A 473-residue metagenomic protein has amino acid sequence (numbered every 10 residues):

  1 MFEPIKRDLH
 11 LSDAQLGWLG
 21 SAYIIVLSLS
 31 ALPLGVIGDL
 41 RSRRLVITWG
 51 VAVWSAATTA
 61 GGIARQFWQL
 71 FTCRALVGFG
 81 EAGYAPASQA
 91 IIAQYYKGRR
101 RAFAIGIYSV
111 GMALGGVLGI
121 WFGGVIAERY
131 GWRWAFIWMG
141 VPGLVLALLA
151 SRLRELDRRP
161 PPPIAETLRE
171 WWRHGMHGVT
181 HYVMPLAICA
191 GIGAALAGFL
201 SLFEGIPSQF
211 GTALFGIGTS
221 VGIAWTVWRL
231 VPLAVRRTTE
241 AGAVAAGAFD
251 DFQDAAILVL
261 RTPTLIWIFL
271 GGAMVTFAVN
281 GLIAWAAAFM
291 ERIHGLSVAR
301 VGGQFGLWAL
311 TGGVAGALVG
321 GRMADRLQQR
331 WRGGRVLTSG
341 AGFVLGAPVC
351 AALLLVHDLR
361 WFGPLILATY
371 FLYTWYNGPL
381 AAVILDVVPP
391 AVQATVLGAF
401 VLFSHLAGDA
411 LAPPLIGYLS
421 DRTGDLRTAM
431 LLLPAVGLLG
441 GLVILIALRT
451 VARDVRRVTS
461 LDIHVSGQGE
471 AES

Functional and structural regions predicted by a protein language model:
H10, S42, I63-Q69, G80 (+3 more regions): Helix-breaking motifs and short loop linkers at transmembrane-helix boundaries and internal kinks in secondary membrane
S21-G35, L307-G320: Central cavity-lining transmembrane alpha-helices of secondary-active solute carriers, predominantly the Major
L29-W68: Conserved MFS/SLC helix-loop-helix module at the cytosolic interface between two early adjacent transmembrane helices
C73-M112: Cytoplasmic helix-loop-helix junction between adjacent transmembrane helices in 12-TM secondary transporters
Y108-R158, W172-I223: Helix-loop-helix hairpin linking two adjacent transmembrane segments in secondary transporters
D157-F199, A224-I268, I293: Juxtamembrane intracellular "pre-TM" segments in multi-pass secondary transporters
I188-L214, W225, P263-L318, N377 (+2 more regions): Extracytoplasmic gate region of multi-pass secondary transporters
R332-L380: C-terminal transmembrane helical hairpin of 12-TM major facilitator-type secondary transporters
